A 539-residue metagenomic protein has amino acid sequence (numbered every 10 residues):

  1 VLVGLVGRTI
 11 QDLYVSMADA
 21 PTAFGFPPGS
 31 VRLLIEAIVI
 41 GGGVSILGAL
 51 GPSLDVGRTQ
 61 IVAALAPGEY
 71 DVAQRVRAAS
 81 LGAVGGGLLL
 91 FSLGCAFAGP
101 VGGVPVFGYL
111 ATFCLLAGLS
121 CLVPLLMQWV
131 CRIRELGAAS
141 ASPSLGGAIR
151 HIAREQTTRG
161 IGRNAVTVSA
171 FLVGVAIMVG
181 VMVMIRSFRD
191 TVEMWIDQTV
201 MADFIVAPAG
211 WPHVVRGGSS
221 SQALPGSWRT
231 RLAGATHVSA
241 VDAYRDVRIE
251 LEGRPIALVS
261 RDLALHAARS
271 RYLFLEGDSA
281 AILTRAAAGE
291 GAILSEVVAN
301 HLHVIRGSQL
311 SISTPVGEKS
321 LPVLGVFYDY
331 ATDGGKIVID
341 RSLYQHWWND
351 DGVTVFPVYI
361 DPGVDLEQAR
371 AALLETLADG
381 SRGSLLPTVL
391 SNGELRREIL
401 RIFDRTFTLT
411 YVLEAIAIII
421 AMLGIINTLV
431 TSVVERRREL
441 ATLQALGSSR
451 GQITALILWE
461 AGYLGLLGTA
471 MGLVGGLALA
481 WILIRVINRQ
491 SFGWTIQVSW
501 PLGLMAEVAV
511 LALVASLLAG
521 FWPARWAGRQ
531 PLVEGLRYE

Functional and structural regions predicted by a protein language model:
V1, T59, G68, F407 (+2 more regions): Interfacial "coupling" helices/loops that link adjacent transmembrane helices in transporter permeases
V1-A20, R32-R58, G86-P100, P124-E135 (+3 more regions): Small-residue-rich transmembrane alpha-helices
A20, S142, G146-G147, P208-W211 (+3 more regions): A cross-kingdom feature of multi-pass membrane systems that activates on extracytoplasmic/periplasmic
G29-P52, V72-L172, A176-M184, V514-A519: Alpha-helical transmembrane segments, especially those used as permease/efflux helices and single-pass anchors
R58-A73, W526-E539: Short cytosolic juxtamembrane segments of multi-pass membrane proteins
V106-F113, V192, G380-I419, V434: Peri-transmembrane interface segments
L125-G277, E296, E398, I402: Juxtamembrane segments of multi-pass membrane proteins
S227, D246-A287, I293-L390: Basic-flanked hydrophobic alpha-helices used for secretion and membrane insertion
